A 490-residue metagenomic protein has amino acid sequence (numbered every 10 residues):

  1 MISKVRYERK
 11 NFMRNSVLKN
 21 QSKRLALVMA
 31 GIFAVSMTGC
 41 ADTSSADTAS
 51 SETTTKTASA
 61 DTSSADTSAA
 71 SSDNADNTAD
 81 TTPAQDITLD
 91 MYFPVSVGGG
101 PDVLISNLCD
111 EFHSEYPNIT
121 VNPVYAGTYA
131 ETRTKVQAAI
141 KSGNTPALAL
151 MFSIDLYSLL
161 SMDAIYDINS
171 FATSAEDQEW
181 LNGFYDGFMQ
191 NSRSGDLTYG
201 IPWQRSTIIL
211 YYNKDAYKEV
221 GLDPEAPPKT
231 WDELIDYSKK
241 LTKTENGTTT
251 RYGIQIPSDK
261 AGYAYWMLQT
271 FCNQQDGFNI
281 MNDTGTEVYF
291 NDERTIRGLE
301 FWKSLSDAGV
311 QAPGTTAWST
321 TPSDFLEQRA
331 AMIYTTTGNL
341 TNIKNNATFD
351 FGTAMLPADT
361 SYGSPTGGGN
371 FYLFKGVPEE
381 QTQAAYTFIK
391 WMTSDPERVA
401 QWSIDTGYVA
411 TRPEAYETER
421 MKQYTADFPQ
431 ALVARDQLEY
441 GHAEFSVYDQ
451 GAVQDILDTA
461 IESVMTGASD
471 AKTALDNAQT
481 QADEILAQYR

Functional and structural regions predicted by a protein language model:
I2-V28: Bacterial Sec-dependent N-terminal signal peptides
R14, A26-L27, C40-A164, S174-W180 (+7 more regions): Conserved N-terminal structural module of periplasmic/extracytoplasmic solute-binding proteins
D110, Y129-D167, E179-G200, L210-Y211 (+5 more regions): Pocket-flanking alpha-helical
E115, D196, V220, I296 (+5 more regions): Extracytoplasmic/periplasmic substrate-recognition and gating elements
S153-I209, I235, T250-Y252, A264-Q274 (+2 more regions): Hinge/lid segment of periplasmic solute-binding proteins
N169-F184, P227, T244-G247, Y252-D259 (+7 more regions): Short, solvent-exposed loop/beta-turn-alpha elements that line the ligand-binding surface or hinge of extracytoplasmic
G183, A354, I404-D455, S463 (+1 more regions): Long, aromatic- and glycine/proline-rich binding clefts that accommodate carbohydrate-like moieties
I235-K240, D283-G314: Glycine-centered hinge/linker elements that transmit conformational signals in sensory and ligand-binding systems
